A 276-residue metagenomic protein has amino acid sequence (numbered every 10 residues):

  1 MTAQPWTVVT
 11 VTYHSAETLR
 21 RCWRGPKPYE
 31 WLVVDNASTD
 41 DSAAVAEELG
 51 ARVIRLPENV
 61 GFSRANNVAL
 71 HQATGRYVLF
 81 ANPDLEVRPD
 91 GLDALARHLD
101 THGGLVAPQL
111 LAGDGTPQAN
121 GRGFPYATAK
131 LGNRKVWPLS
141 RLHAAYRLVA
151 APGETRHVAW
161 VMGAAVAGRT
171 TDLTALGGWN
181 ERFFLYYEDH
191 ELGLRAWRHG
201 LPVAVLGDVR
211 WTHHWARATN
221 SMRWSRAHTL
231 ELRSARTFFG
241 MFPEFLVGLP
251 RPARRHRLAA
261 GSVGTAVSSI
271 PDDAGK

Functional and structural regions predicted by a protein language model:
T10-E30: Short, well-formed alpha-helical segments that are part of the catalytic scaffolds of diverse glycosyltransferases
D35-A44, E58: A conserved acidic beta->alpha catalytic loop
L56-A73: Glycine-rich, basic loop-to-helix element that forms the pyrophosphate-binding segment of sugar-nucleotide handling
V78: Short aromatic/hydrophobic "clamp" motif used to bind/position activated sugar donors
E86-N120: Conserved donor NDP-sugar-binding/catalytic core segment of glycosyltransferases
P125-A159: Short, flexible, basic/aromatic active-site loop/helix in glycosyltransferases
G153, A159-R210: A short, conserved alpha-helix in the catalytic core of glycosyltransferases
E191-K276: Active-site-adjacent helix/loop segment of glycosyltransferases that harbors family-specific signature motifs
